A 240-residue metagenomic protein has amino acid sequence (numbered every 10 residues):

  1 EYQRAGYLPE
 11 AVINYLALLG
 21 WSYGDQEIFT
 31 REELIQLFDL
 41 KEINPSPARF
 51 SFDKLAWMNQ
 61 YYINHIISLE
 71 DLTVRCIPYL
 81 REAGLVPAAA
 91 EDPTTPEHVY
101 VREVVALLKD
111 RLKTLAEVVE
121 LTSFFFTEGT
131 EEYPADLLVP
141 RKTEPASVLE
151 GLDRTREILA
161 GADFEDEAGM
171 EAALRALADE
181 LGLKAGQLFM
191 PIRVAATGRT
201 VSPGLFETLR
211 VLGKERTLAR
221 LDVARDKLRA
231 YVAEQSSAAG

Functional and structural regions predicted by a protein language model:
E1-I63, P78-R81, A172, M190 (+3 more regions): Alpha-helical recognition segments enriched in aromatics with Gly/Pro capping that present substrate-recognition
R4, P47, Y100, V104 (+3 more regions): Secondary-structure capping and boundary motifs in well-ordered enzyme cores
P9, R31, T73, V101-V105 (+2 more regions): Short runs of predominantly hydrophobic/aromatic residues within well-ordered alpha helices that form helix-helix
W21-D25, I43-N44, N64-S68, L85-A89 (+6 more regions): Intrinsically disordered or highly flexible coil/loop and linker segments, enriched in small and charged/polar residues
I35-N44, A83, E132-L137, D179-G182 (+1 more regions): Short, mixed-charge aromatic SLiMs
L69-L181: Small-residue-rich helix-loop
A168-V223, L228, V232: Charged substrate- and nucleic-acid-binding regions of tRNA-handling and nucleotidyl-transfer enzymes, centered on
A238-G240: Acidic, low-complexity intrinsically disordered tails
